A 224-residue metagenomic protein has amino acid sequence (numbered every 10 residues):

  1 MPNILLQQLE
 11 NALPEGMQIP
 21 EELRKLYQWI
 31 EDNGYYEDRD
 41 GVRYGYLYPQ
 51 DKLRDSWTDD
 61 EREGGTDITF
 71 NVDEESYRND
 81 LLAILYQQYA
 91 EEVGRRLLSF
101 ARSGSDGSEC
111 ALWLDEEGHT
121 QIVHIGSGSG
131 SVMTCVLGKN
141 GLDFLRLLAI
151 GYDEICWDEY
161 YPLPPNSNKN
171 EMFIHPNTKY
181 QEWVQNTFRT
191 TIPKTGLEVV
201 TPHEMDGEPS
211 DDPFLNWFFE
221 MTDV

Functional and structural regions predicted by a protein language model:
M1-L112, E116, Q181, R189-V224: A surface-exposed partner-binding patch
P2, L23, G138-G141, N177: A structural signal for well-ordered alpha-helical scaffolds and beta->alpha junctions
A12-E15, G130-M133, L137, F173: Generic alpha-helical structural element
L112-T120, V136-K139: Amphipathic alpha-helical protein-interaction segments
V123-E159: Compact, glycine/acidic-enriched structural inserts
H124-S129, T178-K179, D223-V224: Secondary-structure transition/turn motif
A149-L197: An amphipathic alpha-helical core segment
